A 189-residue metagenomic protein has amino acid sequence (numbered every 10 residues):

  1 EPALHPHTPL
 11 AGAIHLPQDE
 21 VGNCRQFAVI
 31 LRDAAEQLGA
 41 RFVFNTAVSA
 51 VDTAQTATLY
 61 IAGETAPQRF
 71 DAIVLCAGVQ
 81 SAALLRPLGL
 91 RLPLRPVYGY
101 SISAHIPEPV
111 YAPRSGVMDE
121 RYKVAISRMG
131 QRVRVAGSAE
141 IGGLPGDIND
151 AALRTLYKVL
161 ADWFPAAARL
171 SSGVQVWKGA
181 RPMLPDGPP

Functional and structural regions predicted by a protein language model:
E1: Dinucleotide-binding Rossmann-like beta1-alpha1 core, especially the glycine-rich loop that anchors the ADP
L4-H5, R91: Short, flexible, solvent-exposed loop/turn segments with mixed acidic/basic and small polar residues
H5-H7, H15, H105, Y111: Histidine (H) residue identity feature
P6-P9, R128: Short, flexible turn/loop "capping" segments at secondary-structure junctions
T8-D71: Helical element adjacent to the flavin cofactor pocket in flavoenzyme catalytic cores
D52-T56, P67-P189: Active-site substrate-recognition segment that forms the wall of the catalytic cavity or substrate channel
